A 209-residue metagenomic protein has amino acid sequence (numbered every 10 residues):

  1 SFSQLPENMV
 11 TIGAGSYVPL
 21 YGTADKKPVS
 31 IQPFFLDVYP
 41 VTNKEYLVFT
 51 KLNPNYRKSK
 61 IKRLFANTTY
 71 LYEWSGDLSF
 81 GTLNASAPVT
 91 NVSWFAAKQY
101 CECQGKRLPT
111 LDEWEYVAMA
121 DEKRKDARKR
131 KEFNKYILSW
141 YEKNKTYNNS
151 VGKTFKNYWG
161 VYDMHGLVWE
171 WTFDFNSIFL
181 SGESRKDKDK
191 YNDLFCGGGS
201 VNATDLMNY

Functional and structural regions predicted by a protein language model:
F2-Y70, N91-F95, G166: A short glycine-rich, aromatic-capped structural motif
W74-Y209: Functional-site microenvironments in short loops/helix caps that host divalent-cation chemistry
